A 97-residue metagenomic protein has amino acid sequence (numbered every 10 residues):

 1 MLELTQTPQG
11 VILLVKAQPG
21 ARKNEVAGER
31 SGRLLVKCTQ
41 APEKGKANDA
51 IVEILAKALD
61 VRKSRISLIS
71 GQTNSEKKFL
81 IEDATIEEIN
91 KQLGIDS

Functional and structural regions predicted by a protein language model:
M1-G45, D49-V52, V61-K63, S67-Q72 (+1 more regions): Contiguous, often N-terminal, cationic amphipathic patches that form binding interfaces
A58: Residues within the alpha-helical elements of helix-turn-helix
